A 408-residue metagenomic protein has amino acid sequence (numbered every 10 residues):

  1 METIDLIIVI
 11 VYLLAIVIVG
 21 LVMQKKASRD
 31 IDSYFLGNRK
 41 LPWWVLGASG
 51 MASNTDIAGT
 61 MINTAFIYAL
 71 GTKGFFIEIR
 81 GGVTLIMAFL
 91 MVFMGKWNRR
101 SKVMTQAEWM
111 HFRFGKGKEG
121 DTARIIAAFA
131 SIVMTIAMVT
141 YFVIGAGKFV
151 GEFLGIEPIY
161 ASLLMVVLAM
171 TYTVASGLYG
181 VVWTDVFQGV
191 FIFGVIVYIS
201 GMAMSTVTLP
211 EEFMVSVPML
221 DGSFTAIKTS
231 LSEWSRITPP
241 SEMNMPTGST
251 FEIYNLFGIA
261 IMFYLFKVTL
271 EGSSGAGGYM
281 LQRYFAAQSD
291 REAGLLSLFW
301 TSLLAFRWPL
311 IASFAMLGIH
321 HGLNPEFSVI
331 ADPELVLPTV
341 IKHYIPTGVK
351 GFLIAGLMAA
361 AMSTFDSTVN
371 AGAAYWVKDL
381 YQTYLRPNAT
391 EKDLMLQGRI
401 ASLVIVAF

Functional and structural regions predicted by a protein language model:
E2-Q24, G37, V45, A65-E108 (+1 more regions): Extracellular loop-to-transmembrane helix junctions
L13-I16, S53-N54, V83-M87, S131-I132 (+7 more regions): Residue-level recognition of pore/gate-forming positions within transmembrane alpha-helices of multi-pass
L14-D30, F93-A107, T171, A175-L178 (+3 more regions): Juxtamembrane interface elements at the cytosolic ends of transmembrane helices in multi-pass membrane proteins
N38-L41, V45, I62-E78, V190-G351: Loop-to-helix junctions at membrane interfaces in multi-pass transport proteins
R39-A65, A137, L304, I405-F408: A generic, lipid-embedded transmembrane alpha helix
G50, I79-R80, S162-V166, D185 (+4 more regions): Residue-level recognition of transmembrane alpha-helices in multi-pass small-molecule transporters/permeases
A52, F75-V174, M245, F263-E271 (+1 more regions): Helix-loop-helix module between adjacent transmembrane segments
R113-A128, I132, I136, V377-F408: Loop-to-transmembrane helix boundary motifs in multi-pass membrane proteins
